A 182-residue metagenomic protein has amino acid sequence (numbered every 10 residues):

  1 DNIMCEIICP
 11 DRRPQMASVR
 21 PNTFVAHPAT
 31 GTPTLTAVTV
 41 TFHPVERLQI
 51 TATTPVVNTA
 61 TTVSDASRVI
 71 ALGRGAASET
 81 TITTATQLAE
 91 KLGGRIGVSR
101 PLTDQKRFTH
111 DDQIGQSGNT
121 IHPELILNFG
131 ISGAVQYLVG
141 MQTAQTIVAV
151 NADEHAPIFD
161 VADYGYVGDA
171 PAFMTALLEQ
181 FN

Functional and structural regions predicted by a protein language model:
D1-N182: N-terminal glycine-rich FAD/FM-binding segment characteristic of electron-transfer flavoproteins
